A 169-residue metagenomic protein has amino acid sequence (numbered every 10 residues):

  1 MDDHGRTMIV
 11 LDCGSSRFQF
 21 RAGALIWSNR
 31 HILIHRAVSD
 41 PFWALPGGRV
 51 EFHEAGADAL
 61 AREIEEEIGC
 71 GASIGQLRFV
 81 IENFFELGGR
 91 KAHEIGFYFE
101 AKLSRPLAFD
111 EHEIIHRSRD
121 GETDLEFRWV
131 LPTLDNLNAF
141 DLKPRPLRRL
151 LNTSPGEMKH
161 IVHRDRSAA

Functional and structural regions predicted by a protein language model:
M1-L25: Acidic, metal-coordinating catalytic segment for phosphate/diphosphate chemistry, firing primarily on the Nudix
S16, F42-W43, I81-E86: Short, solvent-exposed loop/turn segments at secondary-structure junctions
Q19, W27, D40, L45 (+3 more regions): Short connector loops at helix/strand junctions that flank enzyme active sites, especially segments positioning acidic
I26-W27, I34, A101: Conserved hydrophobic "DFG−1" position in protein kinase catalytic cores
R30-I32, F42, R49: Structural motif
V38-W43, A108-F109, I114-A169: Nudix hydrolase/Nudix homology domain
V50-S73, N83-F140: Unchanged
Q76-V80: Conserved S-adenosyl-L-methionine
